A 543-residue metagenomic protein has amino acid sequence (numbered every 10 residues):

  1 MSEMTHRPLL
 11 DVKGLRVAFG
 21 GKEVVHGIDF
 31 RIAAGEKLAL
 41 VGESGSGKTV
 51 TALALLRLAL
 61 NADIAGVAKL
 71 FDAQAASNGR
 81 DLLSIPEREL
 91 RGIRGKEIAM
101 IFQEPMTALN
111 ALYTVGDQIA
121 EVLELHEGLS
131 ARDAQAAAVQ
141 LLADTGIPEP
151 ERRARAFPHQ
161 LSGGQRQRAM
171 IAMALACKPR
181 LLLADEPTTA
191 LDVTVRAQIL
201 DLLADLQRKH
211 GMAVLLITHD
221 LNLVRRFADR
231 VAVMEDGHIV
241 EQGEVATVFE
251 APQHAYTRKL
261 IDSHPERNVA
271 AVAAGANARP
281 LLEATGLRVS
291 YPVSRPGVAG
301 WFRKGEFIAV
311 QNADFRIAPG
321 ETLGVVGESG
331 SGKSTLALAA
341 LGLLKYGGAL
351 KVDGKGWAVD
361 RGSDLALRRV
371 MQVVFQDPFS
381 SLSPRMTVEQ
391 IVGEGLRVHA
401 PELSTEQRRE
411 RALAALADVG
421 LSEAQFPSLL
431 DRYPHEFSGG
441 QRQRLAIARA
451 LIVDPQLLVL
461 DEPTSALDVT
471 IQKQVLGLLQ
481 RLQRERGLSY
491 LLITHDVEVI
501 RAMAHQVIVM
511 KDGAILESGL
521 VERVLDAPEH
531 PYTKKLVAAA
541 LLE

Functional and structural regions predicted by a protein language model:
K69-G92, S130, D201, W301-F302 (+3 more regions): ABC ATPase NBD Q-loop/coupling interface
D133-R152, Q407-S428, A538: Conserved ABC ATPase "signature" region
A156-L161, Q165, S428, R432-F437 (+1 more regions): Conserved ABC ATPase signature
A176-R180, I452-Q456: A short, proline-enriched helix->beta-strand linker immediately N-terminal to the Walker B motif in ABC-type P-loop
V224-R226, I500-A502: A short, surface-exposed alpha-helical micro-motif characterized by mixed small hydrophobic and charged/polar residues
I239-G243, A251, S518-G519, A527: ABC ATPase "signature
